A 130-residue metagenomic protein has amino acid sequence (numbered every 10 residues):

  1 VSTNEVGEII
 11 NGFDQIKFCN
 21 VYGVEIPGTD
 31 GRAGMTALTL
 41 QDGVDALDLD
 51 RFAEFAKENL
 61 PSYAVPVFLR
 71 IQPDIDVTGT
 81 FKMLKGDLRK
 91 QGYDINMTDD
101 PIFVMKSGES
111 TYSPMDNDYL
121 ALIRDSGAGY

Functional and structural regions predicted by a protein language model:
V1-I16, G23-Y130: AMP-binding adenylation
